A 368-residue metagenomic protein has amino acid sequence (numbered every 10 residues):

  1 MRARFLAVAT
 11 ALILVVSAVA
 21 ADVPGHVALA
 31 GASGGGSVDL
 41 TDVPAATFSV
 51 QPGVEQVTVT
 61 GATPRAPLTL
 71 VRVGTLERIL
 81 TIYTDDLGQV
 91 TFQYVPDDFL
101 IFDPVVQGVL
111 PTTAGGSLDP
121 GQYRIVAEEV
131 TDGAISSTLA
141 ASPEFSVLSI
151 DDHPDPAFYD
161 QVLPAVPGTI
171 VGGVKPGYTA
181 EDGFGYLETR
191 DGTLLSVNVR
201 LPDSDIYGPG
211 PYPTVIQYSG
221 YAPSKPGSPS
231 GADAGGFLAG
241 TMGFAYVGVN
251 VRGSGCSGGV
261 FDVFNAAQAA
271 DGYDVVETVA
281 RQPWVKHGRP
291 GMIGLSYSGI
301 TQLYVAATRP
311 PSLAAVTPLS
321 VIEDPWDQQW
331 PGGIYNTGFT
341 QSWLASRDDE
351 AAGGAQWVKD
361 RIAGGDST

Functional and structural regions predicted by a protein language model:
G25, L29-T63, Q107, S149-D152 (+1 more regions): Extracellular ectodomain segments of secreted/surface proteins
L68-T69, L100-A140: Short, aromatic- and glycine-rich surface loops/edge beta-strands on solvent-exposed regions
E77-L87: Short, acidic Ser/Thr/Gly-rich low-complexity loop/linker segments typical of extracellular and cell-surface proteins
H153-G210: N-terminal cap/lid segment of alpha/beta-hydrolase-fold proteins
D203-P211, G259-Q268, D274-S296: Gly/Ser-rich "nucleophile elbow"/oxyanion-hole loop immediately N-terminal to the catalytic nucleophile in hydrolases
G227-V247: Short amphipathic alpha-helix adjacent to the substrate-entry channel of hydrolases
A232, Y304-T368: Accessory cap/linker subdomain of secreted extracellular hydrolases
G294-Y304: Glycine-rich nucleophile elbow surrounding the catalytic serine of serine-hydrolase chemistry
